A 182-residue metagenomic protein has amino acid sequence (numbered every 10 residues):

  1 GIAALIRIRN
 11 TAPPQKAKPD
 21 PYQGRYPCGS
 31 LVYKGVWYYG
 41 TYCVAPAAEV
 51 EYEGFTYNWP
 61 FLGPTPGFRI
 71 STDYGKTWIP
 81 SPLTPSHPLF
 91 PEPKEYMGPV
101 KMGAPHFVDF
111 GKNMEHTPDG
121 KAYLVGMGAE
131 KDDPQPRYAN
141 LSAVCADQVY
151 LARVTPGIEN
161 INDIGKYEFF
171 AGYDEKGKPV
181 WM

Functional and structural regions predicted by a protein language model:
G1-Q23, V32-G98, T117-M182: Beta-rich carbohydrate-recognition and catalytic domains
Y22-G29, G103-M114: Beta-propeller and closely related beta-sheet repeat lectin domains
